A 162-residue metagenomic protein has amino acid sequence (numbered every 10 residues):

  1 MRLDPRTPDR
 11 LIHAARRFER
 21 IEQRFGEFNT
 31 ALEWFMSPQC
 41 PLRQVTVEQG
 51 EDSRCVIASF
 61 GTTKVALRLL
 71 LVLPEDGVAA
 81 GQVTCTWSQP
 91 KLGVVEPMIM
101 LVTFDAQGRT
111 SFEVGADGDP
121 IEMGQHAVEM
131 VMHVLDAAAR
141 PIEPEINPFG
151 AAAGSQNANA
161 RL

Functional and structural regions predicted by a protein language model:
M1, I57-A58, R161: Glycine/serine-rich loop-strand microenvironments at binding/catalytic pocket rims
M1-E51: Charge-rich, low-complexity N-terminal segments
R10-A14, F18, F35, K64-L69 (+3 more regions): Generic hydrophobic, helix-prone segments enriched in Leu/Val/Ile
E27, R54, T62, H133-L135: Generic signature of intrinsically disordered, low-complexity, basic-rich segments and short cationic peptides
E33, S37-P38, P74-D76, V83 (+1 more regions): Charge-rich, low-complexity terminal tails
C40-V95: Amphipathic, interaction-prone secondary-structure segments
Q89-L162: Ampiphathic alpha-helical segments that act as solvent-exposed interaction surfaces
